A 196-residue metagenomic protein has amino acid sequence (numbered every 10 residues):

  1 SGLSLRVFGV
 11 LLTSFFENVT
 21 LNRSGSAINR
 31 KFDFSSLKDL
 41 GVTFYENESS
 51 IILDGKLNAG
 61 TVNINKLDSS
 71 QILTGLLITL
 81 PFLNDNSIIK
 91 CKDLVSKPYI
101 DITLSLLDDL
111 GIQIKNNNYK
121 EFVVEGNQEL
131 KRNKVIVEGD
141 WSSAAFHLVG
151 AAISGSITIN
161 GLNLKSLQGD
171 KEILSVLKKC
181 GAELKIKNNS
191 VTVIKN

Functional and structural regions predicted by a protein language model:
S1-N196: Short, structured segments at the rim of ligand-binding sites
